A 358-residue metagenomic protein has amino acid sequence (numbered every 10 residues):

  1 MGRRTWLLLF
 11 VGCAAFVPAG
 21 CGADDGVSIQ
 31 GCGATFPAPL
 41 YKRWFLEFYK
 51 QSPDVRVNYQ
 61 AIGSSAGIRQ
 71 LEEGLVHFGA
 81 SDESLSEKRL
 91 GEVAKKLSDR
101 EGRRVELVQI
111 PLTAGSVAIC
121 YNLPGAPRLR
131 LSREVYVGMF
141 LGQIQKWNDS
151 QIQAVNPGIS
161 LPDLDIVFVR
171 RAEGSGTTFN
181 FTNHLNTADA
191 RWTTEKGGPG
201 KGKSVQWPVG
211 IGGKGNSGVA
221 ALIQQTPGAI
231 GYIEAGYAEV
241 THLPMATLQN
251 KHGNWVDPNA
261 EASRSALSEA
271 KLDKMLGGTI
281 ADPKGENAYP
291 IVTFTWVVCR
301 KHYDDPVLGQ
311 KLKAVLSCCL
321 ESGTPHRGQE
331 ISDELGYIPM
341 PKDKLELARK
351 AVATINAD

Functional and structural regions predicted by a protein language model:
R3-L7: N-terminal export leaders
P18-G20: C-terminal motif of bacterial Sec signal peptides marking the signal peptidase cleavage site
A23-Q153, A220-L222, I233-T241: N-terminal segment of the mature folded domain
I68, G174-S268: Ligand-binding pocket segment of bilobal, Venus flytrap-like solute-binding proteins
R89-V108, V240-D282: Ligand-binding "clamshell"
A114-I119, D165-I166, L243-M245, G253-V256 (+2 more regions): Small-molecule pocket liners
G115-A220: Extracytoplasmic ligand-binding site segments that recognize negatively charged/polar headgroups
I159-L164, P283-D358: Extracellular/periplasmic juxtamembrane helices and adjacent flexible linkers that interface with membrane partners
